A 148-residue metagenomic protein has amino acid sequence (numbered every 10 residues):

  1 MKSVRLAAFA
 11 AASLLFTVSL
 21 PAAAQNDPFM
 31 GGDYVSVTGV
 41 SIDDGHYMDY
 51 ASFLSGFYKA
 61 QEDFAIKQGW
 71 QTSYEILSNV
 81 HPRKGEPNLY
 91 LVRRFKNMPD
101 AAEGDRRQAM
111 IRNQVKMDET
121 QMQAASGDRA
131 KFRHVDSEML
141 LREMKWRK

Functional and structural regions predicted by a protein language model:
M1-A10: Bacterial N-terminal signal peptides that target proteins for export
T17-P21: N-terminal signal peptide c-region/cleavage motif recognized by signal peptidases
A24-P28, L77-V80: Short beta-strand/turn micro-motifs at beta-sheet edges
N26-F29, A60, F64-T72, R94-L141: An amphipathic, aromatic/His-enriched active-site/gating alpha helix that lines ligand/cofactor pockets
M30-G45: Acidic/histidine-rich, surface-exposed loop or edge segments in extracytoplasmic proteins
T38, Y50, L91, A101: Hydrophobic pocket/interface hotspot
D43-Y90: N-terminal, post-signal-peptide region of Sec/Tat-exported proteins
R147-K148: Short, solvent-exposed mixed-charge patches
